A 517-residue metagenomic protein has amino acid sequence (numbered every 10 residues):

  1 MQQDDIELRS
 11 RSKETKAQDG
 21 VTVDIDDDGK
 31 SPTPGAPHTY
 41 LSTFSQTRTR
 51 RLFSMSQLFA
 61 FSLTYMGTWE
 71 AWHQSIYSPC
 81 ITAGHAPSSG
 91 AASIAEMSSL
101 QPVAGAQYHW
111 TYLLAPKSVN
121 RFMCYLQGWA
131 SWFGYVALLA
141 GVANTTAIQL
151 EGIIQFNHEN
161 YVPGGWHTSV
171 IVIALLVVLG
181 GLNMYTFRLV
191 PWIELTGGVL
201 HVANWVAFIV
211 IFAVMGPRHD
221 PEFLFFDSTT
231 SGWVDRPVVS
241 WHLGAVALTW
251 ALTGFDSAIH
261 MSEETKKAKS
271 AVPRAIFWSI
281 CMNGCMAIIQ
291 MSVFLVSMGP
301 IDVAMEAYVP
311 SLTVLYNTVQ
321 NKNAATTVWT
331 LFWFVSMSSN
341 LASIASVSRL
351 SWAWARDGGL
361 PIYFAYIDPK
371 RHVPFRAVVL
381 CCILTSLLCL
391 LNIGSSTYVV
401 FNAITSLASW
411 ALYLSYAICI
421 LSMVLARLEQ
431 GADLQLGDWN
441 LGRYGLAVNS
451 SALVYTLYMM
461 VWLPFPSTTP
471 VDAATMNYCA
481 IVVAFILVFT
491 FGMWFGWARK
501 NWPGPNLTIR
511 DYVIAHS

Functional and structural regions predicted by a protein language model:
M1-S88, N501-S517: Membrane-interface "cap" regions at the ends of multi-pass membrane proteins
Y40-T145, T249, A258, S262-T265 (+1 more regions): Transmembrane helix-boundary motif of multi-pass solute transporters/channels
S78-A86, Q155-W166, F187-G197, T327 (+3 more regions): Transmembrane helix-loop boundary segments of multi-pass membrane transporters
V103, Q127-A147, L252-E264, N323-I362 (+1 more regions): Membrane-helix boundary/coupling elements in multi-pass transport proteins
H109-N120, Q155-F156, G244, C281-L341 (+1 more regions): TM-loop-TM module centered on a large, flexible mid-protein loop between adjacent transmembrane helices in multi-pass
N160-H167, L195, V199-A325: Helix-loop-helix junctions that connect adjacent transmembrane segments in multi-pass membrane transporters
H167, I367-H372, Y416-I481, I509: C-terminal membrane-solvent junction of multi-pass transporters and transport-like membrane proteins
H167-F225, T253, I276-I280, T405-I418 (+2 more regions): Membrane-interface loop-to-helix entry segments
